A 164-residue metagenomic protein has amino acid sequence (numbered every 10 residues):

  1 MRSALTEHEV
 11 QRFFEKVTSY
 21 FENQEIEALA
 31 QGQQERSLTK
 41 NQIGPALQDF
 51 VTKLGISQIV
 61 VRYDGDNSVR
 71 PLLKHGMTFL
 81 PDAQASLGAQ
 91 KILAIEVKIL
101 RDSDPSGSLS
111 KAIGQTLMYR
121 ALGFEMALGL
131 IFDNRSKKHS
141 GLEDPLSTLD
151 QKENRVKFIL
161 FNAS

Functional and structural regions predicted by a protein language model:
M1-L47: Interdomain/boundary linker segments immediately adjacent to catalytic/signaling cores
M1-L5, F50, L54, A94: N-terminal soluble segments of membrane proteins
F50, L54, S86, L122-G123 (+1 more regions): Alpha-helix C-cap/termination motif
K53-L93, S108: Active-site metal-binding core of divalent-cation-utilizing nuclease and nuclease-like domains
F79-L80, I113-T116: Alpha-helical scaffolding within the catalytic cores of extracellular/periplasmic polymer-degrading hydrolases
G88, L100, F132-N134: Beta-hairpin (beta-strand-turn-beta-strand) motif
E96-G107: Short beta-strand-loop-alpha-helix junction that forms the active-site gateway of nucleic-acid-processing nucleases
P105-S110, L117-N154, I159-S164: Nucleic-acid nuclease catalytic cores
